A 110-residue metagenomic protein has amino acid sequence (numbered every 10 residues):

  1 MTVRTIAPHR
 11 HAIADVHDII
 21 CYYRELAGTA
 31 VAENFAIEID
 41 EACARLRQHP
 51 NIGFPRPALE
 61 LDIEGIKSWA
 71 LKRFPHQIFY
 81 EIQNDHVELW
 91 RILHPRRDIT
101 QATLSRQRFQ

Functional and structural regions predicted by a protein language model:
M1, F54, H94: Residue-level signal for pocket-adjacent positions within structured domains
M1-E38: Arg/Lys-rich, positively charged N-terminal/basic patches that mediate binding to nucleic acids
D18, Y22, R45, H49-I52: Amphipathic, soluble alpha-helical interaction motifs
A32, F54-A58, Q101: Short, hydrophobic secondary-structure boundary micro-motifs
D40-A42: Compact soluble domain cores
Q48-H86: Basic/aromatic recognition patch in beta-strand/loop cores that engages polyanionic ligands
L71-Q110: Enriched for short, Lys/Arg-rich terminal
